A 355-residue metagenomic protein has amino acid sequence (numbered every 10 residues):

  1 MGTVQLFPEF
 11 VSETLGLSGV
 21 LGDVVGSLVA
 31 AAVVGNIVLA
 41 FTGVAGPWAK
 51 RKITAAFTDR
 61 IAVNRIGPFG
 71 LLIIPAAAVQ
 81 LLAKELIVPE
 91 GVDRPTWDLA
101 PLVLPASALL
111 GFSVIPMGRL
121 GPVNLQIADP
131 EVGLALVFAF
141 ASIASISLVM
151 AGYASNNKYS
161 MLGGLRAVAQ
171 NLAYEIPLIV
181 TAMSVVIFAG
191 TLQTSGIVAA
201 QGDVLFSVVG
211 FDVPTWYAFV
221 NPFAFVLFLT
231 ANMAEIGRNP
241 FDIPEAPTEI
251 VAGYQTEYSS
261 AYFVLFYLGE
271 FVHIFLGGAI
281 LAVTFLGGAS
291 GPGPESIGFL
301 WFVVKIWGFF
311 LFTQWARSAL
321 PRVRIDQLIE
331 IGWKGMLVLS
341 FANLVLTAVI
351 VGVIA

Functional and structural regions predicted by a protein language model:
G2-A355: Selective transmembrane helix interface/packing segments
